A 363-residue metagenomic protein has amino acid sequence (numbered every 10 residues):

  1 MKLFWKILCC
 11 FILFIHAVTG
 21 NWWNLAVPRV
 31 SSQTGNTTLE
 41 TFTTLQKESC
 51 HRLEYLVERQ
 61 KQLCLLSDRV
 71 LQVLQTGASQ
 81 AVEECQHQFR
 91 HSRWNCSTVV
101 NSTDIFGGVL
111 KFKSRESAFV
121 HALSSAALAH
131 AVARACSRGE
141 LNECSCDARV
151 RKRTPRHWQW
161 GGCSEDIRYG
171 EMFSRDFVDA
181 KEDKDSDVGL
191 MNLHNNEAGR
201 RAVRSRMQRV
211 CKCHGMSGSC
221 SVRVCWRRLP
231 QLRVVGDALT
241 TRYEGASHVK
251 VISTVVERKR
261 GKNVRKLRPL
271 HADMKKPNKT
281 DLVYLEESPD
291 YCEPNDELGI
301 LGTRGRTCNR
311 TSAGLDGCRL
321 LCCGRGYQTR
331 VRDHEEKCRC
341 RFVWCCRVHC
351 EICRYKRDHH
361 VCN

Functional and structural regions predicted by a protein language model:
K2-W5, C9-L320, G324-N363: Long, position-biased, composition-driven segments near the start of the mature protein
